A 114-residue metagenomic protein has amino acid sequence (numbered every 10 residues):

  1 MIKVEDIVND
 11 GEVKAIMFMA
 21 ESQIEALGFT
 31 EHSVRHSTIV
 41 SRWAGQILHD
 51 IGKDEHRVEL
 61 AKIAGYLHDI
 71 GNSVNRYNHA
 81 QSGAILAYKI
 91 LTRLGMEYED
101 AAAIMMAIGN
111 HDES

Functional and structural regions predicted by a protein language model:
M1-H79, K89-L94: Acidic/His-rich, divalent-metal-binding segments that scaffold phosphate/diphosphate chemistry
K3, E97-S114: Histidine/acidic-rich helix-loop-helix segments that form or flank divalent-metal centers in metalloenzyme catalytic
S82, L86, M96, D100-A101: Helix-adjacent hinge/juxtasegments
